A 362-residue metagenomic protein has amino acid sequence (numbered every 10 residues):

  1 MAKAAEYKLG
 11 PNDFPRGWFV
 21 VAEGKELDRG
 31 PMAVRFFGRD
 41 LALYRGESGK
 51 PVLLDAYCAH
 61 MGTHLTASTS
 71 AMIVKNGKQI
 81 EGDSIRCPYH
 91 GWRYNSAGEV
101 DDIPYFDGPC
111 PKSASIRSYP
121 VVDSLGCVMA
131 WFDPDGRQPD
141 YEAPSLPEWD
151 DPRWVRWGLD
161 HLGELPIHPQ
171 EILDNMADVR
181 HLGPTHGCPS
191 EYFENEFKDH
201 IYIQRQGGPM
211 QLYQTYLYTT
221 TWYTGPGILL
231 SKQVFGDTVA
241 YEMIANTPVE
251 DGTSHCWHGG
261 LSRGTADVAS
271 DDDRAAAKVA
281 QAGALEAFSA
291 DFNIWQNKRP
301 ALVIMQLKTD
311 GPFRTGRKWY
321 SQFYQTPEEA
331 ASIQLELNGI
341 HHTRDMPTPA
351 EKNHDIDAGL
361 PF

Functional and structural regions predicted by a protein language model:
M1-P15: A boundary/linker detector
E6-Y7, A22-W149, M346-F362: Rieske [2Fe-2S] iron-sulfur-binding domain
G10-P11, P120-V122, N246-P248, L285: A general structural signal for short secondary-structure junctions and capping/turn motifs
D13-F14, F36, A114, D123 (+2 more regions): A generic structural signal for short, non-catalytic loop/turn and secondary-structure boundary residues
F14-G24, E99-Y105, M176, G225-L229: Short Pro/Gly-enriched beta-strand edge/turn motifs at strand-loop
P15-W18, R29, I116, L125 (+2 more regions): Sequence-level motif detector for i,i+2 pairs with an aromatic at +2
K50, Q138-F362: C-terminal catalytic domain of Rieske-type non-heme iron oxygenases
